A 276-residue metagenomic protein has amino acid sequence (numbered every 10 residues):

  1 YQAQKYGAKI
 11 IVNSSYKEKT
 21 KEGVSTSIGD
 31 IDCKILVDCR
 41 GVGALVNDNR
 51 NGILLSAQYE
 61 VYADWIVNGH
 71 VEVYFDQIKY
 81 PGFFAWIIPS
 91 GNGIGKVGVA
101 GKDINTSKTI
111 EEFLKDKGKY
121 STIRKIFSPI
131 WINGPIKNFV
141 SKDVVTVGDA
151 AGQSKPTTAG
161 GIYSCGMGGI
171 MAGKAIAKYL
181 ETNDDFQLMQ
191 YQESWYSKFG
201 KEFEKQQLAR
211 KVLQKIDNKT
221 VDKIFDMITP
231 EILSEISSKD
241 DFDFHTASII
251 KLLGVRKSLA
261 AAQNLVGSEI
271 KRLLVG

Functional and structural regions predicted by a protein language model:
Q2-R124, W131, I136-V140, G152-Q153: Predominantly flavin-linked oxidoreductase catalytic cores and closely associated redox partners
S107-I110, V144, Q206, V221: A general structural signal for well-ordered alpha-helical segments in protein cores
T109-E112, G168-M171, A175, K223: Alpha-helical scaffold segments in soluble metabolic enzymes
S121-F127, D185-L188: Flexible, glycine/charged-enriched surface loops at secondary-structure junctions
G134-F203: Conserved mid-domain beta->alpha element of the FAD-binding
A177-G276: C-terminal helical "tail/cap" subdomain of flavin- and related membrane-associated enzymes
